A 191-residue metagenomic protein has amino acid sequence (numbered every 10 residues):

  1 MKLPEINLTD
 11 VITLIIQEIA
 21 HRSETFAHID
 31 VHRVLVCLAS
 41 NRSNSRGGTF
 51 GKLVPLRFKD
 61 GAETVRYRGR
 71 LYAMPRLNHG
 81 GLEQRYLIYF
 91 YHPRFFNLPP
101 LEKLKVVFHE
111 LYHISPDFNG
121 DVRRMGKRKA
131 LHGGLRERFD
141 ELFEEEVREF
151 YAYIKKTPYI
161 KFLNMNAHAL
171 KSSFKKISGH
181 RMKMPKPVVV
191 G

Functional and structural regions predicted by a protein language model:
K2-N7, I12-I88, D117-G191: Metalloprotease/metallohydrolase-associated module, dominated by Zn2+-dependent proteases
S43, F95-N97, H113: Generic "edge-of-domain/loop-turn" microfeature
Y89-V106: Short pre-active-site segment immediately N-terminal to the catalytic Zn-binding motif
K103-D117: Active-site recognition of the HExxH zinc-binding catalytic motif
